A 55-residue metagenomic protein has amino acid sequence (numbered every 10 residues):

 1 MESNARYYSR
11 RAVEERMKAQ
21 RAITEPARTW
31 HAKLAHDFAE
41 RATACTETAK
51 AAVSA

Functional and structural regions predicted by a protein language model:
M1-A55: Long, non-catalytic architectural segments outside compact domain cores
